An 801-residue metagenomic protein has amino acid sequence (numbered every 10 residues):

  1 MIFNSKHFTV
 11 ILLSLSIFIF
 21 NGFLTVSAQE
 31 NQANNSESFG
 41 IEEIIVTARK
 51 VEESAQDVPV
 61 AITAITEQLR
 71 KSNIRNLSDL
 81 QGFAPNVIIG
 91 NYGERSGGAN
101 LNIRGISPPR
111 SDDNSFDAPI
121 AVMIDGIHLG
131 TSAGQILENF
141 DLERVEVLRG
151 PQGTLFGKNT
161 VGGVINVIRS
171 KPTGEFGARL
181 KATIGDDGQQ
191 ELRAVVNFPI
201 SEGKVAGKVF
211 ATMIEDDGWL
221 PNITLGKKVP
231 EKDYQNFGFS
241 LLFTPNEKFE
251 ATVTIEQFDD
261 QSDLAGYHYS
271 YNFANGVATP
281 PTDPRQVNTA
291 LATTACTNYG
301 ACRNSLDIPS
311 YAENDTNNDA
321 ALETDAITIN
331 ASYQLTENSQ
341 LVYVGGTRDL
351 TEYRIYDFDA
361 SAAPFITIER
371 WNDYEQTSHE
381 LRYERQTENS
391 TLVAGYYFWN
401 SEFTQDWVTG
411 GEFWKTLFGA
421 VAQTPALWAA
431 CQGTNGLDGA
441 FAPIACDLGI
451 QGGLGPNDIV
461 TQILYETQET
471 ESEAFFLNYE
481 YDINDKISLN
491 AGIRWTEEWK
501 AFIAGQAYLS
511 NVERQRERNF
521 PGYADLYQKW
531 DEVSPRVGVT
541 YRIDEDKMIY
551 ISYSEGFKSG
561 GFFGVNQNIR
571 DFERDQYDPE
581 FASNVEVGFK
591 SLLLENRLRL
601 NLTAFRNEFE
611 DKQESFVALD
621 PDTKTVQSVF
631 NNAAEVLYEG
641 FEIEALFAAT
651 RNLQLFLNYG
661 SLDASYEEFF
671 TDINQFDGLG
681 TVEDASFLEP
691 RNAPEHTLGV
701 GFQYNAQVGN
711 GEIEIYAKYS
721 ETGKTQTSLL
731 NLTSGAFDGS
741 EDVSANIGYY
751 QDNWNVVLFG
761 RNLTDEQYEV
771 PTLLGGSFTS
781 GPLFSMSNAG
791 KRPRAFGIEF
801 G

Functional and structural regions predicted by a protein language model:
F39-E175, V587: Acidic, small-polar-rich N-terminal luminal/periplasmic segments of exported/outer-membrane proteins
A118-P119, T131, F140-E143, R149 (+8 more regions): Outer-membrane beta-barrel translocator/receptor signature
L220-K228, A265-E313, D357-I368, V408-Y465 (+6 more regions): Solvent-exposed loop segments that connect transmembrane elements
G226, K232-V393, W399-T404, R599-N601: Outer-membrane beta-barrel domain signature, strongest for Gram-negative TonB-dependent receptors and also present
L242-N246, Y383-E384, G395-W399, E466-E608 (+3 more regions): Structural signature of Gram-negative outer-membrane beta-barrels, strongest in the C-terminal barrel of TonB-dependent
N330-Q334, Q340-G346, T351-Y356, R542 (+7 more regions): Membrane-embedded beta-barrel scaffold of Gram-negative outer-membrane proteins
T391-V393, D485-L489, R606-E608, N631-L730 (+1 more regions): Gram-negative outer-membrane beta-barrel transporters
T416, L655, S720-S728, Y749-G801: C-terminal beta-signal and adjacent terminal beta-strands/loops of Gram-negative outer-membrane beta-barrel proteins
